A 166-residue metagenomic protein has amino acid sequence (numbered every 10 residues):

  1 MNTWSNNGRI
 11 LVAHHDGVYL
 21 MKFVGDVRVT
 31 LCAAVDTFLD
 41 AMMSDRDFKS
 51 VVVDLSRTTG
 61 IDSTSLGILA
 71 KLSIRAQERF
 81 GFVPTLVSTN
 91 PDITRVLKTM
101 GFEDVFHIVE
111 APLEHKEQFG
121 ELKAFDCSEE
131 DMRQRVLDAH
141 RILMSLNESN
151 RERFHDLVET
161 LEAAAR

Functional and structural regions predicted by a protein language model:
M1-R57, I74-R166: STAS-like cytosolic regulatory interaction modules
G60: Residues immediately C-terminal
L69-S73: Histidine-anchored nucleotide/phosphate-binding helix
